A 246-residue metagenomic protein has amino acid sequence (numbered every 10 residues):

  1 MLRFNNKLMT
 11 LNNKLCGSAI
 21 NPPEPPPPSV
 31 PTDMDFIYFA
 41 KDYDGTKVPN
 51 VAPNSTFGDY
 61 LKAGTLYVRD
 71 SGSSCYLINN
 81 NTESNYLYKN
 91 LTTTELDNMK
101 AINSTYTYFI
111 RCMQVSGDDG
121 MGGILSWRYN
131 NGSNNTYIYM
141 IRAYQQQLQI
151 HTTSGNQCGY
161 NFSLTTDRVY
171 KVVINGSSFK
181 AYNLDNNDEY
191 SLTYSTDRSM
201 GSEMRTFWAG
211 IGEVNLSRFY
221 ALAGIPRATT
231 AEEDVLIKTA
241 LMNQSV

Functional and structural regions predicted by a protein language model:
M1-Y88, D234-V246: Extracytoplasmic low-complexity segments
P22-S29, N79-T107, Q157-F162, G210-I211: Short surface loop/edge beta-strand patches of beta-sandwich-type extracellular domains that form ligand-contact sites
D33-D44, T107-V115, G212-S245: Extracellular, beta-strand-rich glycan-interacting domains
M34, G72, S104-Y106, M121 (+3 more regions): Residues that flank catalytic or metal-binding motifs in active/ligand-binding sites
D35, K89-G117, N135-Y139, F219-L222: A carbohydrate-recognition surface predominantly in extracellular/luminal proteins
P49-T56, L77-N79, N90, T107-R111 (+3 more regions): Aromatic-rich beta-strand patches that line glycan-recognition/binding surfaces of extracellular proteins
Y60-S84, F109-D118, N134-S195: Extracellular glycan-interaction surfaces
Y190-F219: Flexible glycan-contacting loops in extracellular carbohydrate-active proteins
